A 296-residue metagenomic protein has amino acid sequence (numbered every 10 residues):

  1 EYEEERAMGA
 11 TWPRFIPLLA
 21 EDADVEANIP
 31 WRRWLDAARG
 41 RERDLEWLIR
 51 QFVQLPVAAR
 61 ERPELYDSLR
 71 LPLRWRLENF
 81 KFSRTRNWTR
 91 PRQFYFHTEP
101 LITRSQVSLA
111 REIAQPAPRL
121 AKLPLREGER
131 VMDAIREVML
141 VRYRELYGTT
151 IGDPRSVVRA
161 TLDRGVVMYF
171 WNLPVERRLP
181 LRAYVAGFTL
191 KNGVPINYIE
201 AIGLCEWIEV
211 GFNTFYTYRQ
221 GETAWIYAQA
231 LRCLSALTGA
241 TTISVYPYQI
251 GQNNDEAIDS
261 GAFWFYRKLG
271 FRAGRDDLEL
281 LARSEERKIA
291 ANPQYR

Functional and structural regions predicted by a protein language model:
E3-V141: Long, charge-dense tracts
P13-P17, E21-D24, P30-D67, N197 (+2 more regions): Acyl-donor binding region in acyl/amide transferases
N28, N79, N87, N172 (+5 more regions): Detector for Asparagine
L120-R219, A228-T238: A conserved beta-strand-loop-helix scaffold within acyl/acetyltransferase catalytic domains
L280-R296: C-terminal "cap" of GNAT-fold acetyltransferases
